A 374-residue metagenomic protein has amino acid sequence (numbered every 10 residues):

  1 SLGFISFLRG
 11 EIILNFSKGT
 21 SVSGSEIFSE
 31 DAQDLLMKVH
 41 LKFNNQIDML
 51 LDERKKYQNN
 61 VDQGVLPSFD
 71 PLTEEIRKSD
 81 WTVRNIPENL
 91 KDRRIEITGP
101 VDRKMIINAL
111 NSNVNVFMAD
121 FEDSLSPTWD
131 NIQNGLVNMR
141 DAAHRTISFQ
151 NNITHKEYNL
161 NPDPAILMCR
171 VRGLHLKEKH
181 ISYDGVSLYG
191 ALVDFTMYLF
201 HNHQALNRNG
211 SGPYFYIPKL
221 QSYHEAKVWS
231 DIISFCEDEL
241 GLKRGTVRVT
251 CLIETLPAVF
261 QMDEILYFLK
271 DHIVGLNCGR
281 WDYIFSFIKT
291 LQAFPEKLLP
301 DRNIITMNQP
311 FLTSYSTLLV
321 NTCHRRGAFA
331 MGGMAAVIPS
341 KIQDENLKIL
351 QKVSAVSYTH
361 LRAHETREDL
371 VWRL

Functional and structural regions predicted by a protein language model:
F4-F7: Aromatic (phenylalanine/tyrosine) cluster motif
I12-A32: Low-complexity, intrinsically disordered regions in eukaryotic regulatory proteins and secreted peptide precursors
E26-P71: A charged N-terminal "starter" segment
L51-S68, I76-D80, R84-I284, L291-L299 (+3 more regions): Active-site-facing alpha/beta catalytic cores
F260-E264, K341-S354: Short glycine/threonine-rich loop-to-helix capping motif typified by GTGT followed within a few residues by an Asp-Pro
W281, G333-Q343: A glycine-rich phosphate-binding loop feature that marks nucleotide/adenosyl-phosphate handling sites
T359-T366: Conserved small/polar residues in nucleotide/adenosyl-binding loops
L370-L374: Hydrophobic alpha-helical segments, chiefly the membrane-spanning helices and signal/signal-anchor peptides
